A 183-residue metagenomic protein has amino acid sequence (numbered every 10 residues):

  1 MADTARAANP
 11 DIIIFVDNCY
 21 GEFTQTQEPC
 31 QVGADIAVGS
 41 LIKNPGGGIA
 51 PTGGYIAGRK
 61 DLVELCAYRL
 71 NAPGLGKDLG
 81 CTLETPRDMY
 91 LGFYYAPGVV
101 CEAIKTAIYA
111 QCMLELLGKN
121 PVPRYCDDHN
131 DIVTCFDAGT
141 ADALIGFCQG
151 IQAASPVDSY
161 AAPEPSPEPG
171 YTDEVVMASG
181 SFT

Functional and structural regions predicted by a protein language model:
M1, Q25, L62, C66 (+6 more regions): General structural feature for long, well-ordered alpha-helical segments within catalytic domains of soluble enzymes
M1-C101, K105, L114, G118-V122: Conserved PLP-enzyme active-site core in the AAT-like
L116-C126, N130-T183: Conserved C-terminal alpha-helix-loop-beta "cap" of PLP-dependent enzymes that closes/shapes the active-site mouth
